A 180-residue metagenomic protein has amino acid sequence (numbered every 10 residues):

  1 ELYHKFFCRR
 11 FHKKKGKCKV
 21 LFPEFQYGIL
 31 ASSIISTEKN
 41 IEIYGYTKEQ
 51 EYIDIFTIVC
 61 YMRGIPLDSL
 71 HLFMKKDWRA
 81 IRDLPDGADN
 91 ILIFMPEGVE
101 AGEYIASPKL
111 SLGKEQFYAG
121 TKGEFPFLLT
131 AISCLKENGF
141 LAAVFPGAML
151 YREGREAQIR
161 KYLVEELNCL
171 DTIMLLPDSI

Functional and structural regions predicted by a protein language model:
E1, D178-I180: Short proline/glycine-enriched turn/loop segments at secondary-structure junctions
L2-I93, G98, P146-G147: Conserved S-adenosyl-L-methionine
Y27, P108-S111, K136: Conserved small-residue-rich
A31-S32, G102-E103, E153: Short glycine-/acidic-enriched loop or helix-start segments at secondary-structure transitions that form or flank
C60, A106-P108, Q158-R160: Short secondary-structure boundary/capping segments
I81-D83, I132, I180: Replace "in large, NTP-powered and nucleic-acid-processing enzymes" with "in large, NTP-powered factors and other
M95-P126, A148: Mobile active-site "lid"/loop adjacent to the S-adenosyl-L-methionine
A119-D178: Conserved Class I SAM-dependent methyltransferase catalytic core
